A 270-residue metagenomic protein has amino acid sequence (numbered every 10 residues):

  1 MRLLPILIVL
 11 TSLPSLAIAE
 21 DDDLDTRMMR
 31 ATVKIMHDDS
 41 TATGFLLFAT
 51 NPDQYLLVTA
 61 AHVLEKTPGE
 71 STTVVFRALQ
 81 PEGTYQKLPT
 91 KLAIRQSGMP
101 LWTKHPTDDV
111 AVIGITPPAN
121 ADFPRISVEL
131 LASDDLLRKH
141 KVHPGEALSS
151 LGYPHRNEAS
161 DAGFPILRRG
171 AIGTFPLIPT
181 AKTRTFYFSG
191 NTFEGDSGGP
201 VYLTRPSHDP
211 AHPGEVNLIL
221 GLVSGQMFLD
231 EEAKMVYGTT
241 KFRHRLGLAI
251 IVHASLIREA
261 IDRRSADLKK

Functional and structural regions predicted by a protein language model:
L3-L13: Sec-dependent N-terminal signal peptides
S15-A19: Sec/Tat signal peptide C-region and signal peptidase I cleavage site
D21, S207-K270: C-terminal cap/linker of serine protease catalytic domains
M29-T41, E65-T183, S189-G190, E194 (+3 more regions): Serine endopeptidase catalytic core focused on the charge-relay Asp
T32, M36-L56, H244: A conserved glycine-rich beta-strand in the N-terminal activation segment of trypsin-fold
A49-Y55, E82-G83, P179-K182, S207-V216 (+1 more regions): Short, solvent-exposed loop/turn segments that connect beta-strands within catalytic domains and beta-strand-rich
N51, G190-V223: Catalytic nucleophile loop of clan PA
T59: Cytochrome P450 catalytic-core helices
